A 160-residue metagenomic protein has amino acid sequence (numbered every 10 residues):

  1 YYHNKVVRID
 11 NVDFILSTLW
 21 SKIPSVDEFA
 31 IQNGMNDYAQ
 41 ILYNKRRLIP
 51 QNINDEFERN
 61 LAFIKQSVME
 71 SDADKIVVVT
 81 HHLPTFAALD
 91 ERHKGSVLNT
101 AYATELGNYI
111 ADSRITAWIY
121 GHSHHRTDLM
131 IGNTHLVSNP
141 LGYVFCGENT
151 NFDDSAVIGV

Functional and structural regions predicted by a protein language model:
Y1-H3, L16, S138: Structural signal for conserved beta-strand scaffold positions within catalytic alpha/beta enzyme cores
H3-I9, L19: A substrate-binding/cap region within the structured catalytic cores of diverse enzymes
N4, Y120-G121: Short His-Asn-centered micro-motif
V7-R8, D90, V97-T116, H124-V160: Binuclear metal-dependent phosphoesterase catalytic core
F14, H81, H122, L136: Divalent metal-coordination and catalytic microenvironments
I15-V77, P84-H93: Active-site-proximal loop/helix segment associated with metal-binding centers of metalloenzymes
